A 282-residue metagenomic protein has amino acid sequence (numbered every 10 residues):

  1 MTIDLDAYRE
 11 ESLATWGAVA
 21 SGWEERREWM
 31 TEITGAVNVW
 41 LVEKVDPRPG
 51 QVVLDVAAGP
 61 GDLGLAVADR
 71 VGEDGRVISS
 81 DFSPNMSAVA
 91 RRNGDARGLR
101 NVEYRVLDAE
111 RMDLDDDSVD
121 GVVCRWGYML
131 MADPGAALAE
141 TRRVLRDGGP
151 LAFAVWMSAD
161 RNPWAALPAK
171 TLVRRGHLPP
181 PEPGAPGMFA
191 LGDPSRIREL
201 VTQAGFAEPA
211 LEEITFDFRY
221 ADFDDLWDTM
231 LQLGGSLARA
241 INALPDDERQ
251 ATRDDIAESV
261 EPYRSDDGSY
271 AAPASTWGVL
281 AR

Functional and structural regions predicted by a protein language model:
M1-P49, D62-A66, M86-V89, N93-R97: Conserved class I S-adenosyl-L-methionine
T2-Y8, S12, G22, R26-T34 (+3 more regions): Conserved Class I S-adenosyl-L-methionine
V45-P47, V71, L145, R264: A generic alpha-to-beta junction signature in SAM-dependent methyltransferases
V52-M112, G121, A136: Class I SAM-dependent methyltransferase SAM/SAH-binding core
V71, G94, L172, V201 (+2 more regions): Conserved hydrophobic residues forming the short capping helix/wall of the S-adenosyl-L-methionine
D120-P134, M157: A short SAM/SAH-binding and catalytic strip from SAM-dependent methyltransferases
G135-P150: A short glycine-rich, Lys/Arg-flanked "PGG" loop and its adjoining helix->strand segment in the class I
P150-L178: Conserved class I S-adenosyl-L-methionine
